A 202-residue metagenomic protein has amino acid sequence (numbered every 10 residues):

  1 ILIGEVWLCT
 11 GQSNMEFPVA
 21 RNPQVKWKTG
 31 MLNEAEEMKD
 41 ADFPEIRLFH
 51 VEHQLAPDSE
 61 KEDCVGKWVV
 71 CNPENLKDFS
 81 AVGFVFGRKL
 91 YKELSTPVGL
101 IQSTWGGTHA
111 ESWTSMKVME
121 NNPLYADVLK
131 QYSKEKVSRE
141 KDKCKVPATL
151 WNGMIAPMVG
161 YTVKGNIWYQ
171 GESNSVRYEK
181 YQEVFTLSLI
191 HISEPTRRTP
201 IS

Functional and structural regions predicted by a protein language model:
I1-L189, S193: Cell-envelope and extracellular/periplasmic
I190-E194, R198-S202: Single conserved hydrophobic/aromatic residue that forms the stacking wall/gate of nucleotide- or nucleobase-binding
